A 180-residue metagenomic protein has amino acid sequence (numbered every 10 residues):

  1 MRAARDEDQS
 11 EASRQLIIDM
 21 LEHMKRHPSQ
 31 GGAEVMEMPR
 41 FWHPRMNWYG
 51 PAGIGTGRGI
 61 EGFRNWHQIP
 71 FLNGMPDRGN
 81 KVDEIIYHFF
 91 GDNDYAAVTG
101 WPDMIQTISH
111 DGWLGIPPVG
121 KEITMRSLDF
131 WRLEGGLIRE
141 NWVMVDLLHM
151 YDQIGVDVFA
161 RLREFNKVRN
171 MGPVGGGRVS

Functional and structural regions predicted by a protein language model:
M1-S180: C-terminal and inter-domain tail/linker signature
